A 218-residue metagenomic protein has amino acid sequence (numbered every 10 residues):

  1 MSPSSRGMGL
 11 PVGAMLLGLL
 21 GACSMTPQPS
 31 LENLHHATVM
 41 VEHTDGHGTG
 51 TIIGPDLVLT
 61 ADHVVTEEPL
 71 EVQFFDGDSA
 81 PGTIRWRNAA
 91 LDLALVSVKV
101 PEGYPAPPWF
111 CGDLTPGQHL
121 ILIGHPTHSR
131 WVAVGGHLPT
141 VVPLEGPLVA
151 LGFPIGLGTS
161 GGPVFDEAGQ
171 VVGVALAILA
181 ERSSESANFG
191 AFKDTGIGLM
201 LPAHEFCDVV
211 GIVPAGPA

Functional and structural regions predicted by a protein language model:
M1-G13: Bacterial N-terminal signal peptides that target proteins for export
L20-A22: C-terminal motif of bacterial Sec signal peptides marking the signal peptidase cleavage site
S24-L31, G82, Y104, V171-A218: C-terminal cap/linker of serine protease catalytic domains
H36-T38, H47, G54-V132, E145-A150 (+2 more regions): Conserved active-site neighborhood of the chymotrypsin/trypsin-like protease fold
M40-H43, F153-L157: Short loop/turn motifs at secondary-structure junctions and domain boundaries
E42-D45, L176: Beta-turn initiation residues at beta-strand->coil junctions
T51, I155-L176: Catalytic nucleophile loop of clan PA
V134-P139: Short beta-strand-centered aromatic/proline hotspots
